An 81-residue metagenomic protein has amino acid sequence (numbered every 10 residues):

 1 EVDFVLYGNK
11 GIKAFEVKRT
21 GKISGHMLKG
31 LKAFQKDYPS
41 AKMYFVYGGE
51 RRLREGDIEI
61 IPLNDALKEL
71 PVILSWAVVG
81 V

Functional and structural regions predicted by a protein language model:
E1-V81: A cross-kingdom feature that marks ATP-driven nucleic-acid transaction machinery
